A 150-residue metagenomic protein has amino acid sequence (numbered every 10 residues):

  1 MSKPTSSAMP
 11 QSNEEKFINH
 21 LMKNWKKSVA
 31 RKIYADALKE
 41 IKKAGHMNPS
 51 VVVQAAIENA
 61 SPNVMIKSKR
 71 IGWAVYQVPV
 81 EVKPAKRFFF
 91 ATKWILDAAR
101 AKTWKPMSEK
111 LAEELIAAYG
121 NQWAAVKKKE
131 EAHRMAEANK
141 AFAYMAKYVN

Functional and structural regions predicted by a protein language model:
M1-N24, S28, A35-N150: Strongly charged
